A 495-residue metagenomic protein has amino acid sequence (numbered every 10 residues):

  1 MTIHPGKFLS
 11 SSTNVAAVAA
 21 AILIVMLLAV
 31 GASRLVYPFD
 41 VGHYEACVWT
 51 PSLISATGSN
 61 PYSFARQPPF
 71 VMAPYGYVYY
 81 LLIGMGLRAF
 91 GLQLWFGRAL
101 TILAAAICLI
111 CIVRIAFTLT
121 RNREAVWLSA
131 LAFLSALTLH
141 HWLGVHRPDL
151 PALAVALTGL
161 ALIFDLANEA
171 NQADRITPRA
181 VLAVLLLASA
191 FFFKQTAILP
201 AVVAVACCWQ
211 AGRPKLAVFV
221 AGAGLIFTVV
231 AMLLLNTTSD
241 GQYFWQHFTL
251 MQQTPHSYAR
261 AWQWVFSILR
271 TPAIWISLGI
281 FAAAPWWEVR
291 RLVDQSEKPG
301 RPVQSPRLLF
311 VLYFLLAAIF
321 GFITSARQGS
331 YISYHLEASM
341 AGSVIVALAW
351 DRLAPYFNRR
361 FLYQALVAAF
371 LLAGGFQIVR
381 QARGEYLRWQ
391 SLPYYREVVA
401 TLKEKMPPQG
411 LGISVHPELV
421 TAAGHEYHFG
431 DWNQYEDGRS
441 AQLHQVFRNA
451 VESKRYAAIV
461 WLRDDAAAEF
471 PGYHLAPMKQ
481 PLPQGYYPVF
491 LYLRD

Functional and structural regions predicted by a protein language model:
T2-S10, L199-I226, Q252-T254, A284-G300 (+2 more regions): Perimembrane helix-loop-helix junctions
V18, A99-T120, T158: Transmembrane-helix motifs of polytopic, lipid-linked glycan transferases
C47-V71, V78-L81, A167: Extracytosolic helix-loop segments that constitute the early lumenal/periplasmic catalytic or substrate-binding loops
S52, L131-S135, P151-A170, R179-L187 (+1 more regions): Specific aromatic-rich, kink-prone transmembrane helix
I102-L103, D149, L199, R327-N358: Hydrophobic/aromatic-rich transmembrane helices and adjacent perimembrane loops
I112-S135, L153-A154, T177, W245 (+2 more regions): Transmembrane-helix signature of polytopic, membrane-embedded enzymes that assemble or transfer cell-envelope glycans
H141-P151: Short acidic/glycine- and proline-prone juxtamembrane loop motifs at membrane-interface regions of multi-pass membrane
T196, T237, L372-D495: Extracytoplasmic
